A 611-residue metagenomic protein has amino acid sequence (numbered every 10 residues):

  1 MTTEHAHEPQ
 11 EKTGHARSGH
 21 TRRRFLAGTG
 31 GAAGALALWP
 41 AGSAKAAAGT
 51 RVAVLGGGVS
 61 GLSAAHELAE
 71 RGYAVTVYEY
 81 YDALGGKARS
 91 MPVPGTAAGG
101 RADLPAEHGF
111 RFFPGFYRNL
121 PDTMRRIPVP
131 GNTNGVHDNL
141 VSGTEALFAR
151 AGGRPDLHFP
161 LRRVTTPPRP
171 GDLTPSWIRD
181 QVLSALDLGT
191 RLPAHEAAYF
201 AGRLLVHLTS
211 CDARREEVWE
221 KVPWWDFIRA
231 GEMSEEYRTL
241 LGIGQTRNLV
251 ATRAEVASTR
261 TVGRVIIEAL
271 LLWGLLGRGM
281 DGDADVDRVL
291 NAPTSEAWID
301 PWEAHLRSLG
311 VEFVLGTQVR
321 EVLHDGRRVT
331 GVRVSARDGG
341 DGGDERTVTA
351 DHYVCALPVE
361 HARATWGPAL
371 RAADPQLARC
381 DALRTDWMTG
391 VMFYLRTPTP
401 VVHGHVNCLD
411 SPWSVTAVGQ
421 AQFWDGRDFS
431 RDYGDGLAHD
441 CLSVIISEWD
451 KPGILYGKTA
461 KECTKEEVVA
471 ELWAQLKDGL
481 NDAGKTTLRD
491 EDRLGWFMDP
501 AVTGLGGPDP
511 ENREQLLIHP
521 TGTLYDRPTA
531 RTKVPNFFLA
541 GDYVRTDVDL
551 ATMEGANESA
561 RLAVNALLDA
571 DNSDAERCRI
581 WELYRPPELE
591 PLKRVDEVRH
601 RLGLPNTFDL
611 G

Functional and structural regions predicted by a protein language model:
M1-H20: N-terminal secretory signal peptides
G14-R24, A33-T50: N-terminal twin-arginine translocation
T50-T76: N-terminal Rossmann-like FAD-binding beta1-loop-alpha1 element of flavoenzymes
E70-P94: Glycine-rich FAD pyrophosphate-binding loop
A98-E196: Dinucleotide-binding Rossmann-like beta1-alpha1 core, especially the glycine-rich loop that anchors the ADP
T190-D325: Active-site/ligand-binding neighborhood in enzyme catalytic cores
L276-L290, R333-A336, D351-H352, L357-R527 (+3 more regions): C-terminal segments that line or cap access tunnels to active or ligand-binding sites in enzymes and enzyme-associated
G342-H352: Core beta-strand elements of the Rossmann-like FAD/NAD(P) dinucleotide-binding domain in flavoenzyme oxidoreductases
